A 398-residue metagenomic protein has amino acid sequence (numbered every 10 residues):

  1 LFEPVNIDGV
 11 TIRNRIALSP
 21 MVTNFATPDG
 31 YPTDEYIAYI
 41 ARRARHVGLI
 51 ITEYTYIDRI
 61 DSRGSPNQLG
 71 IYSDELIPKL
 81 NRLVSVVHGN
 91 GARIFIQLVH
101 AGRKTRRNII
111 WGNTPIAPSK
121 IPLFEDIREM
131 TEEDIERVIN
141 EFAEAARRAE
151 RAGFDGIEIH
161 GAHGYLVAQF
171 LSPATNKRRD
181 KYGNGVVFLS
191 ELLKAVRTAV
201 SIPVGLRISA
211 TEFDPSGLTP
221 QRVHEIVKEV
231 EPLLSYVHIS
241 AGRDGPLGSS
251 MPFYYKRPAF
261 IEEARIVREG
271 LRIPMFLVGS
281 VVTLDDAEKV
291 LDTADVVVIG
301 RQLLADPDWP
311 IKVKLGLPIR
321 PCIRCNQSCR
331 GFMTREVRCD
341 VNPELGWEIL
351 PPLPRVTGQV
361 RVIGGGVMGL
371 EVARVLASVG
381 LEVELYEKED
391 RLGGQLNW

Functional and structural regions predicted by a protein language model:
L1-Q395: Flavin-dependent oxidoreductase catalytic cores
W398: Short, glycine-/aromatic-enriched active-site segment of Class I SAM-dependent methyltransferases
